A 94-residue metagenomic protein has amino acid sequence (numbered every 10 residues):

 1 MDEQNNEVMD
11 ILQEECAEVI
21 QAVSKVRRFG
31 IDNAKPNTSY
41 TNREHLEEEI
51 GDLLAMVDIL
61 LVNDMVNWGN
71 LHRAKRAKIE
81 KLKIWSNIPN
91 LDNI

Functional and structural regions predicted by a protein language model:
M1-I50, L54-I94: Flexible "arm" and connector segments at domain edges
